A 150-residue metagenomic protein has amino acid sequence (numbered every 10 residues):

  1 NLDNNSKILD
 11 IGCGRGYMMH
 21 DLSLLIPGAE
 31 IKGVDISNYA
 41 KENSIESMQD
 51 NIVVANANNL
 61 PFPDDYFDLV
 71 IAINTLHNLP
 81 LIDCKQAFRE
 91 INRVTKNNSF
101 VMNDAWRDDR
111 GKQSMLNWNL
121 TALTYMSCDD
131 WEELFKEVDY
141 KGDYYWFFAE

Functional and structural regions predicted by a protein language model:
N1-N59, L79-Q86, S99-E150: Class I (Rossmann-like) S-adenosyl-L-methionine-dependent methyltransferase catalytic domain, capturing the SAM-binding
F62: Carboxylate-rich, divalent-cation-coordinating active-site regions
I71: A conserved beta-strand element that flanks and buttresses the S-adenosyl-L-methionine
N74-N78: Short catalytic micro-motifs in class I SAM-dependent methyltransferases
Q86-E90, V94: Short, conserved SAM-binding segment of the class I
